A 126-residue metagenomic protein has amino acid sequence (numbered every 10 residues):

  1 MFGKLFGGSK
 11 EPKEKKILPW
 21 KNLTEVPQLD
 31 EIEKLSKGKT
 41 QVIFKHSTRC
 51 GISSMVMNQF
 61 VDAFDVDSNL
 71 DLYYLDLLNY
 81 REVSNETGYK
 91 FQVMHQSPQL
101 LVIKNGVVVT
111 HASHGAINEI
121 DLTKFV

Functional and structural regions predicted by a protein language model:
M1-E31, K90-V93, K104: Non-globular targeting/processing and membrane-anchoring segments
I17, K39, N69-L72: A generic structural signal for alpha->beta connector loops
L29-V66: Local sequence-structure signature of Cys/Sec-based thiol-disulfide redox active-site neighborhoods
K45, N69-N85: Thiol-based oxidoreductase modules, predominantly thioredoxin-like and allied folds used for disulfide exchange
Q96, L101-V126: Non-catalytic, surface beta->alpha helical segment in thiol-disulfide oxidoreductase systems
